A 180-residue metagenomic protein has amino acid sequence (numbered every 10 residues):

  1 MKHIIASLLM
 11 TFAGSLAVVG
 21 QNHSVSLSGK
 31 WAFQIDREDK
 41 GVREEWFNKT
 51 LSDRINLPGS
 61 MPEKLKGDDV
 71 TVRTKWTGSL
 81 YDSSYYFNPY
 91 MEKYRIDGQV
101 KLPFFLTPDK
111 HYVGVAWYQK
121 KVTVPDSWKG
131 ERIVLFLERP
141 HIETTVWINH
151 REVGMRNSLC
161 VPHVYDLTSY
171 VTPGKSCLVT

Functional and structural regions predicted by a protein language model:
M1-N22: Bacterial Sec-dependent N-terminal signal peptides
S7, S127-K129, V171-S176: Secondary-structure transition into beta-strands, especially the periplasmic turns and strand N-termini that construct
L8, I35, C160: Residues that line or immediately flank small-molecule/substrate-binding pockets and catalytic motifs
A17-V18, Q34, L178: Detector for intrinsically disordered, low-structure N-terminal pre-sequences
Q21-F136: Extended carbohydrate-recognition surfaces in non-catalytic/accessory domains of CAZymes and lectin-like proteins
A32, T145-W147: Beta-strand signatures of extracellular beta-sandwich domains
E138-E143: Short proline/glycine-enriched turn/loop motifs at strand-loop junctions of beta-rich domains
W147-T180: Beta-strand-rich ligand-recognition modules
